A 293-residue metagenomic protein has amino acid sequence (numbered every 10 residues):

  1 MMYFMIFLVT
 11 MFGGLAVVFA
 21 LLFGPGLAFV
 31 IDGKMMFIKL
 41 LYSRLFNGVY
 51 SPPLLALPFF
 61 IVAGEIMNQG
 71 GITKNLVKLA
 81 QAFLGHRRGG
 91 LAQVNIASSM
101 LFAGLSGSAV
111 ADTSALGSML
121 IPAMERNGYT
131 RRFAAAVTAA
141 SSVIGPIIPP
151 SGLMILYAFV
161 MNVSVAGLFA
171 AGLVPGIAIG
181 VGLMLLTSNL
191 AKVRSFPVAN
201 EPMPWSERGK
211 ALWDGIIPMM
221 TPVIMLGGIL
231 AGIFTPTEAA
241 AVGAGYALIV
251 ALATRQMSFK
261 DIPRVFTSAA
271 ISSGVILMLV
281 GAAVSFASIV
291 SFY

Functional and structural regions predicted by a protein language model:
M1-Y293: Alpha-helical transmembrane segments of multi-pass membrane transport proteins
